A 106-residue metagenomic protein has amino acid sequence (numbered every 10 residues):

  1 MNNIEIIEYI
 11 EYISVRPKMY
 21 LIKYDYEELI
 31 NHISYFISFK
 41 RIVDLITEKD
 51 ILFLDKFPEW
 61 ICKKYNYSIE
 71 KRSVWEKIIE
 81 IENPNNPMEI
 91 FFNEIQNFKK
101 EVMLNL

Functional and structural regions predicted by a protein language model:
M1-E5, M103-L106: Short, Lys/Arg-enriched, disordered terminal segments
N2-S38: Short terminal alpha-helical segments
I10-V15, E28-N31, F53-K56, I61 (+2 more regions): C-terminal catalytic/scaffold cores in eukaryotic proteins
I13, S68-L106: Amphipathic alpha-helical binding modules
V15-Y26, T47, K77-N85: Short, charged/polar micro-motifs that form catalytic or ligand-binding hotspots
M19, I42-L45, L104: Intrinsically disordered or highly flexible coil/loop and linker segments, enriched in small and charged/polar residues
S34-R41, I61-E70, N83, M103: Short alpha-helix boundary/capping elements
V43-K77: Short, charged early-sequence alpha-helical segments and their helix-coil boundaries
